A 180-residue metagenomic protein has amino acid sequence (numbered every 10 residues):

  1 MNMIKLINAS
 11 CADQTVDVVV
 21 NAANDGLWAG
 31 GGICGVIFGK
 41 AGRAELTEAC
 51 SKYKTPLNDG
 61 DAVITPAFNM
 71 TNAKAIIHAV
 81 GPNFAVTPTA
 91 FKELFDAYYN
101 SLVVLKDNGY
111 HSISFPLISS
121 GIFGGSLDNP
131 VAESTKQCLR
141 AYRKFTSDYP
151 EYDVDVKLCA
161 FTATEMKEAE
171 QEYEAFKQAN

Functional and structural regions predicted by a protein language model:
M1-N180: Macrodomain-like recognition of ADP-ribose-binding/processing modules
